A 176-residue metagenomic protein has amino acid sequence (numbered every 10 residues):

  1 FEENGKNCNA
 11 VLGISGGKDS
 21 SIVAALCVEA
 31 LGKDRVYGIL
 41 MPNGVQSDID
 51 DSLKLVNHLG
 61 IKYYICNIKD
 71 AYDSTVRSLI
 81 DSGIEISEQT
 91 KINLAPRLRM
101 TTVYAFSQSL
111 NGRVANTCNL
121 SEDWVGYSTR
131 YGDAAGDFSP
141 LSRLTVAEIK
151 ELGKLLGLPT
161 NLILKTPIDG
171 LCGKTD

Functional and structural regions predicted by a protein language model:
F1-W124, G153: ATP-dependent adenylation/nucleotidyltransferase module used to activate substrates
N57, K91-L98, G112-D176: Catalytic subdomain that performs nucleotidyl-dependent activation
